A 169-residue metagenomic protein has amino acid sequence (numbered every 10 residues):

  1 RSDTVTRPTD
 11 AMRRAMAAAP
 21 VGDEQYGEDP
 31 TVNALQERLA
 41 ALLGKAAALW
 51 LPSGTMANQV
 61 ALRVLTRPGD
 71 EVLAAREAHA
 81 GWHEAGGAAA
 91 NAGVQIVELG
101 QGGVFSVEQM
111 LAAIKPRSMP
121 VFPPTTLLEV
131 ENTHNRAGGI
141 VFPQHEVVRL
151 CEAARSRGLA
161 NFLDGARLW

Functional and structural regions predicted by a protein language model:
T9-G54, R76-W82, G87-A89: Conserved N-terminal alpha-helix of the aminotransferase class I/II PLP-enzyme fold
L39, A57, A88, L128 (+2 more regions): Buried hydrophobic positions in well-ordered alpha/beta secondary-structure cores of metabolic enzymes
L42, V60-G69, G87: Glycine-rich loop at the start of a catalytic domain that most often binds anionic cofactors/ligands
A46-L65, E98-G103: Conserved core of the PLP fold type I
V64-W82: Conserved PLP-anchoring active-site segment centered on the Schiff-base-forming lysine
V72, Q95-I96, N161-L163: Hydrophobic beta-strand scaffold residues
A92-R149: PLP-dependent aminotransferase-class I/II
I140-W169: Catalytic PLP-binding core of fold-type I/II PLP enzymes
